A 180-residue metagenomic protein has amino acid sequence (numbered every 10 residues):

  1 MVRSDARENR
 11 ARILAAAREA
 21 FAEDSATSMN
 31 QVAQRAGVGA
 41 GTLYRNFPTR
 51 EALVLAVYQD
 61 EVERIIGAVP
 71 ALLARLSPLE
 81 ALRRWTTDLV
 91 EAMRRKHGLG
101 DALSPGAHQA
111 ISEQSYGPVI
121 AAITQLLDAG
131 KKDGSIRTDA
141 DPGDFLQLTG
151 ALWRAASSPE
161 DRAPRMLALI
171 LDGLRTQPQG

Functional and structural regions predicted by a protein language model:
M1-R35, A52: Basic, helix-initiating cap at the start of DNA-binding domains
R12, Q31, E80-D88, P118 (+3 more regions): Amphipathic alpha-helical interaction segments
M29, G98-L103, S135-A140, P178-G180: Short, hydrophobic secondary-structure boundary micro-motifs
G37-F47: Short hydrophobic/aromatic patch on the recognition helix
A52, R84, V90-Q125, G150-S157: Short secondary-structure transition hinges
A56, E63, G67-R94, I111: Hydrophobic alpha-helical connector segments
G117, A121, Q125-I136, A151 (+1 more regions): C-terminal peripheral helix-coil segments that are non-catalytic and often amphipathic
